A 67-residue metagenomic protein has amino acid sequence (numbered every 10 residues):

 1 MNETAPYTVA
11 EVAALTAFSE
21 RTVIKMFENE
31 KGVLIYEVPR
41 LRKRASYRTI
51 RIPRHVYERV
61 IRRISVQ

Functional and structural regions predicted by a protein language model:
M1-E3, N29: Short helix-capping/hinge SLiMs at alpha-helix to coil transitions
T4, F18, I24, V56 (+1 more regions): Residue-level signal for functionally critical sites in structured catalytic/ligand-binding pockets
V12-A13: Short alpha-helical "recognition helix" segments of helix-turn-helix
A17-T49: Major-groove DNA-recognition helix of helix-turn-helix-type DNA-binding domains
Y47-Q67: A short, Lys/Arg-enriched interface patch at domain edges and termini
